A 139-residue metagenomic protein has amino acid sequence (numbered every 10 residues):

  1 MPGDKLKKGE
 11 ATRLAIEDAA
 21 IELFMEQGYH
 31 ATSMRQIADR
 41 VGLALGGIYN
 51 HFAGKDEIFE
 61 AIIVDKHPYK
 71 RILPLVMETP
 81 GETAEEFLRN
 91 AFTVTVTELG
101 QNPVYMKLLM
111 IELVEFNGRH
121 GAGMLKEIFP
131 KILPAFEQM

Functional and structural regions predicted by a protein language model:
M1-A11, E22, I72-V76: N-terminal intrinsically disordered/low-complexity leader segments
A11, A15, A19, L23-E57 (+1 more regions): Helix-turn-helix
R40, D65, L108-E112, E127: Short acidic/histidine-centered micro-motifs embedded in hydrophobic/aromatic stretches that mark compact functional
A53-E57, E82, V96, G100 (+1 more regions): Residues in soluble alpha-helical coiled-coils and helical-bundle/repeat scaffolds
K55, I62-K66, A91, N102 (+1 more regions): Hydrophobic/aromatic residues within well-ordered alpha-helical segments
I62-A91, A135-F136: Amphipathic alpha-helical linker/stalk segments
K70-R71, E86, G118-M139: Amphipathic alpha-helical packing segments from all-alpha helical-bundle domains
G100-H120: Amphipathic alpha-helical segments used for helix-helix packing
